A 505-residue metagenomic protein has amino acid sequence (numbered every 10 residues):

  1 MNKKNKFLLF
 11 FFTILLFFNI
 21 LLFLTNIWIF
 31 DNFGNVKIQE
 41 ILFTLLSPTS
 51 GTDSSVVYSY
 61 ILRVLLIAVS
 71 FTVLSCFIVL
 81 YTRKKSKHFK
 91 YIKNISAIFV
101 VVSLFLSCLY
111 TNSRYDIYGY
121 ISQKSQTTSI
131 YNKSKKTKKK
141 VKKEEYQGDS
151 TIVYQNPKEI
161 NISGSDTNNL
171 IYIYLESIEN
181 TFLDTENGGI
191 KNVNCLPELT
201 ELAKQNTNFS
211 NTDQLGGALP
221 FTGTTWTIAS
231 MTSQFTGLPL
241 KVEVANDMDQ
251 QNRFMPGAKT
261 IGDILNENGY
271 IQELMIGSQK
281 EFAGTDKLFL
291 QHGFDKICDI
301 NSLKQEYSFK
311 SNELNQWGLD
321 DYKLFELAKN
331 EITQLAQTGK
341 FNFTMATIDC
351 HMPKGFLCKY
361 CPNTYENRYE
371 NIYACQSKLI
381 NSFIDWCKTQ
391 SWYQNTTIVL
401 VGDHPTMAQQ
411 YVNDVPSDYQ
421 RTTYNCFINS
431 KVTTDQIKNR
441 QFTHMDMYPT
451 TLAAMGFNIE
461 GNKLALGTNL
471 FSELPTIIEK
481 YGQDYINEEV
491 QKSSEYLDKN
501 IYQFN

Functional and structural regions predicted by a protein language model:
M1-K4, G148, Q205, D320: Intrinsic-disorder/low-complexity regions
M1-Y131: Transmembrane and membrane-interface helices of multi-pass, inner-membrane envelope-modifying transferases
N26-D31, K37-Q39, K135, K142-E145 (+4 more regions): A diffuse structural propensity rather than consistent per-protein peaks
E40, S107, N112-I117, S125-T128 (+8 more regions): Generic intrinsically disordered, low-complexity segments enriched for polar/acidic and small residues
L46-S50, S125, S129, K135-K138 (+7 more regions): Generic secondary-structure transition motif, activating predominantly at the C-termini of alpha-helices
R63, R83, R114, K124 (+5 more regions): Arginine residue identity/basic-tract feature
L106-I178, L183-T185: Membrane-interface segments at or immediately adjacent to transmembrane helices that form the boundary between
V153-N505: Solvent-exposed soluble domains appended to multi-pass membrane proteins
